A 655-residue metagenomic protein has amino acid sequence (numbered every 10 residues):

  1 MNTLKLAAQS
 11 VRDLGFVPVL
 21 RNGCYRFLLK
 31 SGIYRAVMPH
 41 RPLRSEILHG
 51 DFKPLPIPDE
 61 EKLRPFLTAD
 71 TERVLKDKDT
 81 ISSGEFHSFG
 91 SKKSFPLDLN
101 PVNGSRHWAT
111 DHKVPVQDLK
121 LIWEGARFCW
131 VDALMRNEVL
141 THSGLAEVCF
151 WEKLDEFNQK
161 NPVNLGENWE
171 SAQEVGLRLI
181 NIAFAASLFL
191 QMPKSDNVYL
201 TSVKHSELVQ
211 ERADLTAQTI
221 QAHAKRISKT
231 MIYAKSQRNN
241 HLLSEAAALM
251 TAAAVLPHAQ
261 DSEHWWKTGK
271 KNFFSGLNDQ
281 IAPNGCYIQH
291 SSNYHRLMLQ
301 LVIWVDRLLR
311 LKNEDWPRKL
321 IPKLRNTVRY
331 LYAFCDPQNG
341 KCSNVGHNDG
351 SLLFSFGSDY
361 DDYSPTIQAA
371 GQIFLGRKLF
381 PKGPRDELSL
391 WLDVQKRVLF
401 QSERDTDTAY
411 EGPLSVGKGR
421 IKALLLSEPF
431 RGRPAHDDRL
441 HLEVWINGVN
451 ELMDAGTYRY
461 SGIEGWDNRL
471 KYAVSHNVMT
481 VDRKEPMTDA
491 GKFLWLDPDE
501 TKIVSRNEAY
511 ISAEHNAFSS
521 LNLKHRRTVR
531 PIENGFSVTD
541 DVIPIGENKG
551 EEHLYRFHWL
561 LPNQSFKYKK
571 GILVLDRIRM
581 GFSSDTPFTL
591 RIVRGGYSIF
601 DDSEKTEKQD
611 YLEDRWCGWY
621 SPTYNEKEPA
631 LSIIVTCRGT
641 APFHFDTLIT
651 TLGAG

Functional and structural regions predicted by a protein language model:
M1-D51: Membrane-proximal basic amphipathic "stem/tether" segments
S10, L14, N22, Y34 (+3 more regions): Beta-strand-rich N-terminal accessory domains
A36, A69-W108: Low-complexity, Ser/Thr/Pro/Gly-enriched N-terminal "stalk/linker" regions
P101-R325, K341: Aromatic-lined, polymer-binding surfaces characteristic of secreted/periplasmic polysaccharide-degrading enzymes
A126, E245, T327, G412 (+4 more regions): Residues that flank catalytic or metal-binding motifs in active/ligand-binding sites
L145, K422, N450, N522-K524: Short, mixed charged/polar active-site loops that provide acid/base catalysis or chelate metal/phosphate cofactors
G176, N348, S355-D359, S364 (+2 more regions): CBM-like, beta-strand-rich accessory domains located in the C-terminal region of large, secreted polysaccharide-active
C286, N293-L452, V504-R506: Carbohydrate-active enzyme catalytic cores, enriched for enzymes that act on polyanionic acidic polysaccharides
